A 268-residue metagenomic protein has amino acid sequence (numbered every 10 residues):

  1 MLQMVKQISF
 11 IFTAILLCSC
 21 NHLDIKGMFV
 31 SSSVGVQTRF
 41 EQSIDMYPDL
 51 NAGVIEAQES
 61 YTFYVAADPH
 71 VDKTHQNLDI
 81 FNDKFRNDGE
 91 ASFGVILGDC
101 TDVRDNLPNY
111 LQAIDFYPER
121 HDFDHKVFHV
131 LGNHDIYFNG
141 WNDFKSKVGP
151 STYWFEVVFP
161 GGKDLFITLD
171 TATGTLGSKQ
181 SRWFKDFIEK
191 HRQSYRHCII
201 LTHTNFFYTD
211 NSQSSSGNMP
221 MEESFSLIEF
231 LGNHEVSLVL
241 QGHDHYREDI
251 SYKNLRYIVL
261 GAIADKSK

Functional and structural regions predicted by a protein language model:
M1-S9: Bacterial N-terminal signal peptides that target proteins for export
S9-L17: Bacterial N-terminal signal peptides
N21-N109: N-terminal active-site segment of His-dependent metallophosphoesterases
S32-I55, N106-H197, G217-L238, Y246 (+1 more regions): Extended active-site neighborhood of metal-dependent phosphoesterases/phosphodiesterases
F63, G94, F166, C198-I199: Hydrophobic beta-strand anchors of alpha/beta hydrolase catalytic cores
D68, G98-D99, G132-N133, H203 (+1 more regions): Active-site glycine-centered loops adjacent to acidic/histidine catalytic or metal-binding residues that shape
V71, T101-D102, D135, F206 (+1 more regions): Short active-site segment of divalent metal-dependent hydrolases/proteases that encodes the spacing between
H191-N211: Short acidic, glycine-rich surface-loop motifs adjacent to enzyme active sites
